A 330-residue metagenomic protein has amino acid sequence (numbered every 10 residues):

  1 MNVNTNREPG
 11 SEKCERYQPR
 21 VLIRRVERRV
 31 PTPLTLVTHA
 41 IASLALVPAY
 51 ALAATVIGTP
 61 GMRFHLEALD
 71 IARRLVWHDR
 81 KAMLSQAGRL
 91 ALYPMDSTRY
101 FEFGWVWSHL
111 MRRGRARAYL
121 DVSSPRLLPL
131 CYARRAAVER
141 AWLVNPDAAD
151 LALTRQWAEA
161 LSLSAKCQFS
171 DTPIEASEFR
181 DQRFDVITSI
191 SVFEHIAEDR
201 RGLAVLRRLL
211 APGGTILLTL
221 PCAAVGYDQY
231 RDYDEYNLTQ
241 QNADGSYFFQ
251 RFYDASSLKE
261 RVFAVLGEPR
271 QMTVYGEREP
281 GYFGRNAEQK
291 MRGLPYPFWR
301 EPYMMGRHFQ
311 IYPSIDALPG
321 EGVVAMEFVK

Functional and structural regions predicted by a protein language model:
R20-A68: N-terminal auxiliary segments of SAM/dcSAM-dependent transferases
T35, S43, Y50, A68-R73 (+3 more regions): S-adenosyl-L-methionine-dependent methyltransferase catalytic module, highlighting the catalytic core
T59-G114: Class I SAM-dependent methyltransferase Rossmann-like catalytic core, especially the SAM/SAH-binding loop
R113, L210-P212: A generic alpha-to-beta junction signature in SAM-dependent methyltransferases
L120-A176: Class I SAM-dependent methyltransferase SAM/SAH-binding core
A176-Q182: Short amphipathic alpha-helix with an adjacent loop that forms part of the alpha/beta core around
T188: A conserved beta-strand element that flanks and buttresses the S-adenosyl-L-methionine
